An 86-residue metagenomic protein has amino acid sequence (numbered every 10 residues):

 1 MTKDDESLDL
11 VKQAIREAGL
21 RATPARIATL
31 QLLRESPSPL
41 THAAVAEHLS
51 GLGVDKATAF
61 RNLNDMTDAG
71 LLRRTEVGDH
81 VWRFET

Functional and structural regions predicted by a protein language model:
D5-G19: Short, Lys/Arg-enriched N-terminal segment that forms or immediately precedes the first helix of a structured domain
L8, A25-R26: Short, leucine-enriched amphipathic alpha-helices that occur as contiguous helical runs
L20, R34-P37: Short helix-capping/hinge SLiMs at alpha-helix to coil transitions
I27-L32: Pre-recognition alpha-helix immediately N-terminal to the DNA-recognition helix within helix-turn-helix or winged-helix
L33, A59-A69: Basic amphipathic alpha-helical segments that dock to polyanions
P39-H48: Short acidic, hydrophobic short linear motifs in intrinsically disordered regions
D68-T86: Non-DNA-binding regulatory cores of transcription-related proteins, predominantly C-terminal effector-binding
